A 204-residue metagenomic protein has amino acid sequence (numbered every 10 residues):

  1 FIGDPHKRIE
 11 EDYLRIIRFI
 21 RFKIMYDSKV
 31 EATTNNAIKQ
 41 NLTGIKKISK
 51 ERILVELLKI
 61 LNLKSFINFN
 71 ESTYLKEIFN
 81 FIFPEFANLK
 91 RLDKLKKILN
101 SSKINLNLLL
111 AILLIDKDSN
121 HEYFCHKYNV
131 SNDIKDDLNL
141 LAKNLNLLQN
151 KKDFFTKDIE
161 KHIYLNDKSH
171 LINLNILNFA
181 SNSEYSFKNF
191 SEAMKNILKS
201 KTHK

Functional and structural regions predicted by a protein language model:
F1-N129: Glycine- and charge-enriched loop/helix tracts that form the active or gating conduit in phosphate/cation-handling
A87-K204: C-terminal subdomains that position terminal phosphate/3'-OH groups for nucleotidyl transfer/ligation, primarily on
